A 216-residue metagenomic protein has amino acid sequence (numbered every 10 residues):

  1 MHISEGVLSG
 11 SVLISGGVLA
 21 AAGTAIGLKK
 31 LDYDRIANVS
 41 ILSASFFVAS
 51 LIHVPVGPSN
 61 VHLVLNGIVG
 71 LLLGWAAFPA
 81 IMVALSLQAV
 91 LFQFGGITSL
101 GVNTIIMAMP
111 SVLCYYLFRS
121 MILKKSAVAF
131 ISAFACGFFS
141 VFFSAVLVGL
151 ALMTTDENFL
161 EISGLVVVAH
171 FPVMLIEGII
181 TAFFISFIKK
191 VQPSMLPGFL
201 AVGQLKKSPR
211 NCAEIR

Functional and structural regions predicted by a protein language model:
M1-I68: Hydrophobic transmembrane alpha-helices
L8-L13, G101-M109, P172-I176: Membrane-interface loop-to-helix entry segments
A20, F46, P110, C114 (+4 more regions): Alpha-helical transmembrane segments of multipass membrane proteins
D34-S43, V64-V69, G101-A108, A129-A135: Cytoplasmic-side transmembrane-helix entry/capping segments in multi-pass membrane proteins
S43-F47, A77-A89: Small-polar-interrupted transmembrane alpha-helices in polytopic inner-membrane proteins
L51-N60, V83-C114: Interfacial aromatic-anchored transmembrane helix boundaries in multi-pass membrane proteins
N103-V148: Short helix-perturbing small/polar motifs within transmembrane alpha-helices
I131-F138, T155, F159-R216: C-terminal transmembrane helix-loop-helix hairpin of multi-pass membrane proteins
